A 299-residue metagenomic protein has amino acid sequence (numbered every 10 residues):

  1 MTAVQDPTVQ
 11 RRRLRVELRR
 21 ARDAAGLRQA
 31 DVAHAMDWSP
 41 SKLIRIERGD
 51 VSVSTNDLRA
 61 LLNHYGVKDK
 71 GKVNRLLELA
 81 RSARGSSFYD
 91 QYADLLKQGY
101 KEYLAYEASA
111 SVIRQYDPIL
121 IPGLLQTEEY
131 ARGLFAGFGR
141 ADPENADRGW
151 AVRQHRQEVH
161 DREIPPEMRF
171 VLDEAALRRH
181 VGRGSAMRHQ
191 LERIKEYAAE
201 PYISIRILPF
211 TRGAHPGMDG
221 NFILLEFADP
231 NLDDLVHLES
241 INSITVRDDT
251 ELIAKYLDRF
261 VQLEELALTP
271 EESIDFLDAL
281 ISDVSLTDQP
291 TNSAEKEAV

Functional and structural regions predicted by a protein language model:
T2-V16, R20, A30-H34, R48 (+3 more regions): Interdomain hinge/linker segments and adjacent boundary elements that couple functional modules
D23: Short helix-to-coil "ATP-lid" hinge immediately C-terminal to the conserved N-box Asn in the Bergerat
G26-I44: Short alpha-helical DNA-recognition segment
D37, T55-R59, D234-E239: Short acidic (Asp/Glu) and glycine-rich catalytic loops that position anionic groups and cofactors
W38, F88-Y89, F222: Tryptophan-centered motif/residue detector
I164, V181-V299: C-terminal regulatory/effector modules of DNA-binding transcriptional regulators
